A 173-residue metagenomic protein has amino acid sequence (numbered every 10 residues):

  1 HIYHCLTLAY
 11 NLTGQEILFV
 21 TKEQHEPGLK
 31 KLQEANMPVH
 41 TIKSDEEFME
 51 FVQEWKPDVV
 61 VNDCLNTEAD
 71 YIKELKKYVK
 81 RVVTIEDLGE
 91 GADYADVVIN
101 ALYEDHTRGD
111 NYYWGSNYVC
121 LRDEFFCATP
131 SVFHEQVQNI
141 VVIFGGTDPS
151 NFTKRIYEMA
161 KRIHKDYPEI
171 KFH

Functional and structural regions predicted by a protein language model:
H1-H4, H25, H40, H106 (+4 more regions): Histidine (H) residue identity feature
H1-T13, K154-K161: Histidine-anchored nucleotide/phosphate-binding helix
H4-N11, T21-Y112: Active-site and donor-binding regions of nucleotide-sugar-utilizing enzymes
G14, K56-P57, V79, V137 (+1 more regions): A general structural motif
E16-Q24, I170-H173: Short internal beta-strands
L75, G91, F133-H134, K165: Generic structural signal for beta-strand residues in well-ordered domains
Y94-N151: A nucleotide-sugar donor-handling region in carbohydrate enzymes
E135-H173: Donor-nucleotide binding loops and adjacent catalytic segments primarily of GT-B fold Leloir glycosyltransferases
